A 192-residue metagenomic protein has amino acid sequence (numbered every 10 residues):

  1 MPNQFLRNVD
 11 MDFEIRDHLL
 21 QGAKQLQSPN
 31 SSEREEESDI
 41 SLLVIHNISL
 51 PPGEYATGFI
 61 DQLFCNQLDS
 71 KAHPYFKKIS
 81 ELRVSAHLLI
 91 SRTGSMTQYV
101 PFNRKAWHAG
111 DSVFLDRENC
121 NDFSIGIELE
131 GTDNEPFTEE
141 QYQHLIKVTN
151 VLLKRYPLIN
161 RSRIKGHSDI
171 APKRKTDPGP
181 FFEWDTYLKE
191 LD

Functional and structural regions predicted by a protein language model:
M1-E118: N-terminal catalytic cores of peptidoglycan-degrading enzymes
F5-L19, E118-F123, T132-D192: Basic/polar, cationic surfaces and motifs that engage anionic cell-wall and phosphate/carboxylate ligands
